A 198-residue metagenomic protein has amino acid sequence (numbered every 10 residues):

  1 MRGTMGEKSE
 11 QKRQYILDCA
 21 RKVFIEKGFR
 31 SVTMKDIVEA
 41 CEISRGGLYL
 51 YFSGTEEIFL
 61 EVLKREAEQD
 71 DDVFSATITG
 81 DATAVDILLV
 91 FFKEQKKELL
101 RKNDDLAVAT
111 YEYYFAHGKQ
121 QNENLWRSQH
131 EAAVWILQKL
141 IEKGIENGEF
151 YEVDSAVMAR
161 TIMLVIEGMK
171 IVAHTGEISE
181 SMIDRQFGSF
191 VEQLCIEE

Functional and structural regions predicted by a protein language model:
M1-Q11: N-terminal intrinsically disordered/low-complexity leader segments
T4, Y15, V23-E57, E61: Helix-turn-helix
K12-A20, I37, V62-E66, D70 (+1 more regions): Generic hydrophobic, amphipathic alpha-helix propensity
E61, R65, S75-D104, M158-I162 (+1 more regions): Hydrophobic alpha-helical connector segments
E68-D71, A76, Q120-N147, R160: Amphipathic alpha-helical packing segments from all-alpha helical-bundle domains
V90-K97, W135-E146, V165, I171 (+1 more regions): C-terminal peripheral helix-coil segments that are non-catalytic and often amphipathic
L99-Q121: Amphipathic alpha-helical segments used for helix-helix packing
Y151, S155-A159: Membrane-interface starts of transmembrane alpha-helices
